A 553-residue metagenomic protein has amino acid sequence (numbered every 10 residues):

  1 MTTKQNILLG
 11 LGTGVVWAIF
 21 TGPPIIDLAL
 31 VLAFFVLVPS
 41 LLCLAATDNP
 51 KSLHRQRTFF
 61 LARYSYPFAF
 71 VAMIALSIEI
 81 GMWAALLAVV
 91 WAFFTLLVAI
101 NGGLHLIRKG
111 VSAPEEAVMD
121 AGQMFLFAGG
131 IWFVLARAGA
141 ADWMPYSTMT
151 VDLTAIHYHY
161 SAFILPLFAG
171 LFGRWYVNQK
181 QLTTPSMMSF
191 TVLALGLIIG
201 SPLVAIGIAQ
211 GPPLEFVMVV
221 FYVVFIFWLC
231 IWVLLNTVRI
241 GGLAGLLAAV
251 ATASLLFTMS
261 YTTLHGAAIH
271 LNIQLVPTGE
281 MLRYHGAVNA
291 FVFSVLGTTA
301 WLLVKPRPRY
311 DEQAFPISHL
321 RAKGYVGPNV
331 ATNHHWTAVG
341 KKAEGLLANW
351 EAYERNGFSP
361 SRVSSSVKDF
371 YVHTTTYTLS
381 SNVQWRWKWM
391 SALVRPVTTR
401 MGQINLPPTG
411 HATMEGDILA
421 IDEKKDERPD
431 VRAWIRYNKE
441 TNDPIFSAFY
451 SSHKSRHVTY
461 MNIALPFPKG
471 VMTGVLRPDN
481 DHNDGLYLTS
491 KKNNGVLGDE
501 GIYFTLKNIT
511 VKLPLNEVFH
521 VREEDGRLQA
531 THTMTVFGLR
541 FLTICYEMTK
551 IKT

Functional and structural regions predicted by a protein language model:
M1-G324, L528, H532: Hydrophobic alpha-helical transmembrane segments of multi-pass integral membrane proteins
A322-V536, R540-C545, T549: Soluble ligand-binding/transfer domains with enclosed cavities or grooves
I551-T553: Short, conserved beta-turn/loop elements at beta-strand boundaries and strand-helix junctions
